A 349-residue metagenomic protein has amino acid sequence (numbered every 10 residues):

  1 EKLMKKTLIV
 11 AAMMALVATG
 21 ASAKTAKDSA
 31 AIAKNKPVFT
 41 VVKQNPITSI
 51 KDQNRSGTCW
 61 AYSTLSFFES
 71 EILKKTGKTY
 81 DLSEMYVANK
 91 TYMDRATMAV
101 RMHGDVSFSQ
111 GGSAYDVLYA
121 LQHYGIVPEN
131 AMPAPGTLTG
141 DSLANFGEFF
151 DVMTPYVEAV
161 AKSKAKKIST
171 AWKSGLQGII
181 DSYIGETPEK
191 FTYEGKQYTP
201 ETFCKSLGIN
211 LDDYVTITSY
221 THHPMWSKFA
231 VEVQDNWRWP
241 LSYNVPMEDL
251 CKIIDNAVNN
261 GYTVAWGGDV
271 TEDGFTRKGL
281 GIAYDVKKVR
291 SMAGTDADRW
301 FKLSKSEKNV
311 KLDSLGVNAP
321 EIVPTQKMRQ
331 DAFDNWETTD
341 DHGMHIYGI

Functional and structural regions predicted by a protein language model:
E1-T7: Positively charged n-region of N-terminal signal peptides that target proteins for export
T7-L16: Sec-dependent N-terminal signal peptides
G20-T25: Boundary at the C-terminal end of the N-terminal hydrophobic targeting segment
A26-I349: Catalytic-core signature of thiol
